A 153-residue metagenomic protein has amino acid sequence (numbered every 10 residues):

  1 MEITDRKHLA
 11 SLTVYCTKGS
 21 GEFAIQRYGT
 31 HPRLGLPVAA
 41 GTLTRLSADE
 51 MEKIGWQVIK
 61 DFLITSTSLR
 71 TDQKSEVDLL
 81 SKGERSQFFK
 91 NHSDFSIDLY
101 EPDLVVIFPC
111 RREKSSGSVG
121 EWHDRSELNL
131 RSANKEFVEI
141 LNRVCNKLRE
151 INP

Functional and structural regions predicted by a protein language model:
M1, E150-P153: Short intrinsically disordered terminal tails
M1-D5, S47-D94: Negatively charged, low-complexity tracts enriched in Asp/Glu with abundant Ser/Thr
I3-T17, S93, I97-D98: Short N-terminal "domain-start" leader segments that mark the transition from disordered tails or signal peptides into
D5-H8, T30-P32, T42, I59 (+3 more regions): Terminal low-complexity, poorly structured segments
K7-A10, T44, T67, V77-D78 (+3 more regions): Intrinsic-disorder/low-complexity peptide segments enriched for small residues
S11-M51, E101-E139: Intrinsically disordered, low-complexity regulatory segments enriched in Ser/Thr/Pro and charged residues
M51-D61, E136-K147: A short, charged, amphipathic alpha-helix used as a generic interaction element across diverse proteins
K74-G120: Short, solvent-exposed interaction modules
